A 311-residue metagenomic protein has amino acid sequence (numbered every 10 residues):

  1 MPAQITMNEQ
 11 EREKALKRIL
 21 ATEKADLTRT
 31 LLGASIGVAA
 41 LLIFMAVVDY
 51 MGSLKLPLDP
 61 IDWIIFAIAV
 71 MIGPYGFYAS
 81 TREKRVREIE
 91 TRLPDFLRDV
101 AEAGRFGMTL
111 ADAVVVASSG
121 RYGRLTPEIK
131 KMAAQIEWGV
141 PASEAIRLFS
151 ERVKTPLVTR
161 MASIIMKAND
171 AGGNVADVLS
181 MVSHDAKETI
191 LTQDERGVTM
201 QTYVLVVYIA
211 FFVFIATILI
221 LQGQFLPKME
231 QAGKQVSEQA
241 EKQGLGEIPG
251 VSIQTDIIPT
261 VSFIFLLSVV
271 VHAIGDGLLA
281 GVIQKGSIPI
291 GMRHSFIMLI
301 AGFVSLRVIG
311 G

Functional and structural regions predicted by a protein language model:
M1-F106, S119-R124, I190-G311: Hydrophobic alpha-helical signal-anchor/transmembrane segments
F96-D99, A103-H184, I190: Glycine- and small-hydrophobic-enriched helix-loop-helix hairpins
